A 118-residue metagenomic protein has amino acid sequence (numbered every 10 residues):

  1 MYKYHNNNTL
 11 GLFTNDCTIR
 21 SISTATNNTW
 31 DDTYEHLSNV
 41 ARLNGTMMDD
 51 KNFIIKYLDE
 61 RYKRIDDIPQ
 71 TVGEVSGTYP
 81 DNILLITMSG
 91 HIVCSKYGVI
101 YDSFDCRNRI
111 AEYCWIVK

Functional and structural regions predicted by a protein language model:
M1-R61: Active-site nucleophile-adjacent alpha helix/oxyanion-hole segment immediately C-terminal to the catalytic cysteine
N6, T87-M88, K118: Surface-exposed beta-strand edges and flanking loops
V40-G90, K96-D105, I110-E112: Conserved active-site-adjacent core of cysteine acyl-enzyme catalytic domains
E112-K118: Charged phosphate-binding loop/patch that engages nucleotide di/tri-phosphates or the phosphate backbone of nucleic
